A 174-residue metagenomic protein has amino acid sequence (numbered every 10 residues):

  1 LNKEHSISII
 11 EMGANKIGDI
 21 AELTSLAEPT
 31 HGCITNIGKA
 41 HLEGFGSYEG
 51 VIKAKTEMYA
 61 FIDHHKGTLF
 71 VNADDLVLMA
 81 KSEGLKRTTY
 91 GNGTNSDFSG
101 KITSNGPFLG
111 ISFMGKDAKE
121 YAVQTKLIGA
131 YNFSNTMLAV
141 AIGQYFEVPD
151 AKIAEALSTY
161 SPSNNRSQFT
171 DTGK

Functional and structural regions predicted by a protein language model:
L1-E4, S25-L26, A60-H64: Conserved catalytic network of the ASCE P-loop NTPase/AAA+ motor domain
H5-I17, K174: Switch II (G3) loop of P-loop NTPases
N15-A27: Switch II of P-loop NTPase G domains
H31-K174: Acidic, Mg2+-coordinating active-site environments of NTP-dependent enzymes
